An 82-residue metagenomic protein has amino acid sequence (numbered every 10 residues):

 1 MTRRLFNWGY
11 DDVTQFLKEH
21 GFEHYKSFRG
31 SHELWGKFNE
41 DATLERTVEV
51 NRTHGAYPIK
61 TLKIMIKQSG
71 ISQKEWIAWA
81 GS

Functional and structural regions predicted by a protein language model:
M1-R4, G36-T43, E75-S82: Ribonuclease/tRNase effector modules and their secretory precursors
M1-S27: N-terminal first-folded block
H24-I64: A short, structured beta-strand/loop element
A56-S82: C-terminal structural segments of small proteins and small subunits
